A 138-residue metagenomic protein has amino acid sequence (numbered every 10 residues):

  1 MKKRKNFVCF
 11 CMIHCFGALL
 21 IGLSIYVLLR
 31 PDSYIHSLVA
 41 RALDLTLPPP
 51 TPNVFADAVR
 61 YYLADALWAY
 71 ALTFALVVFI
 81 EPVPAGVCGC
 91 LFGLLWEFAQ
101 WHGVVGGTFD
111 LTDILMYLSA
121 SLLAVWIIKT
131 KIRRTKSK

Functional and structural regions predicted by a protein language model:
M1-K136: Bulky hydrophobic segments
